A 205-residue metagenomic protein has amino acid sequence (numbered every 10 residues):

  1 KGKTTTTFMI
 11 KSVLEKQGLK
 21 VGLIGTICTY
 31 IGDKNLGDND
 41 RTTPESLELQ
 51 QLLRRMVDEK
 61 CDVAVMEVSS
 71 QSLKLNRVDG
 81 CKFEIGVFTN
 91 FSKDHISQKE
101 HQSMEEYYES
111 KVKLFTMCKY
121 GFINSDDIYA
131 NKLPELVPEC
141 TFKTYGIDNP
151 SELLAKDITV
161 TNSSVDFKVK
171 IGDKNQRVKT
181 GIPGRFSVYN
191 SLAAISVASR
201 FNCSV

Functional and structural regions predicted by a protein language model:
K1-G121, S125, Y129-T141, I171 (+2 more regions): Phosphate-binding loop of NTP-binding sites
E100-Y108, E135-V205: Adenine nucleotide phosphate-binding catalytic loops in nucleotide-utilizing enzymes
